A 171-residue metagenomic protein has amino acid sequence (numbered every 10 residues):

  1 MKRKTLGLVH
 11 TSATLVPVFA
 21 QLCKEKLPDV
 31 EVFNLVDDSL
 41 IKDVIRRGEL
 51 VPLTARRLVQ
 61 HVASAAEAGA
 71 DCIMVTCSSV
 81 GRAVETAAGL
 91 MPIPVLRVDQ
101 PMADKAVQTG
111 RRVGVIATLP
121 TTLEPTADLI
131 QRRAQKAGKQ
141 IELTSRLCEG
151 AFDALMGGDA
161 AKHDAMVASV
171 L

Functional and structural regions predicted by a protein language model:
M1-L171: Non-catalytic structural scaffold of enzyme domains
